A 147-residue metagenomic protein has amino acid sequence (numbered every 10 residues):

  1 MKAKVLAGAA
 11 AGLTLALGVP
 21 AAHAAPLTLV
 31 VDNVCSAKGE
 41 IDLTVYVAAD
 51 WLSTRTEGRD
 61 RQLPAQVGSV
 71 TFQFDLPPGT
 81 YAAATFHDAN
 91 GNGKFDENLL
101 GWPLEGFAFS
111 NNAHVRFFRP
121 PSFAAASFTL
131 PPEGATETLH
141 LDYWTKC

Functional and structural regions predicted by a protein language model:
G8-G18: Bacterial N-terminal signal peptides
G18-A24: Sec/Tat signal peptide C-region and signal peptidase I cleavage site
L27-V34: A short, amphipathic beta-strand motif
D42-Y46, A84: Beta-strand signatures of extracellular beta-sandwich domains
S69-L76: Exposed aromatic-hydrophobic patches
G79-T85: A short tyrosine-centered beta-strand micro-motif
A89-E97: Acidic, glycine-anchored loop motifs typical of Ca2+
G106-K146: Extracellular beta-sheet/turn segments enriched in Thr/Pro/Gly and aliphatic residues
